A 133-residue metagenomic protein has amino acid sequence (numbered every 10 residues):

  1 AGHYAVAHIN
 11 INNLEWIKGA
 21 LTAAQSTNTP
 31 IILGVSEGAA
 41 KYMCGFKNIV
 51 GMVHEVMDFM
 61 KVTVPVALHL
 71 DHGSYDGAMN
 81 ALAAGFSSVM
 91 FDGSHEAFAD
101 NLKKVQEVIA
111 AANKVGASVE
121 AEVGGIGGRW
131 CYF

Functional and structural regions predicted by a protein language model:
A1, E15-G34: N-terminal glycine-rich anion-binding loops that anchor highly charged ligand groups
A1-A7, H54: N-terminal amphipathic alpha-helix/helix-capping segment at the start of soluble metabolic enzymes
A5-N10, I31-V35, V66-D71, V89-F91 (+1 more regions): Hydrophobic faces of well-ordered beta-strands that scaffold small-molecule active sites in alpha/beta enzyme cores
N12-L14, S36-A40, H69-Y75, S94-E96 (+1 more regions): Active-site beta-loop-alpha junctions enriched in small/polar residues
G19-T22, S26, N48-E55, N80 (+2 more regions): Alpha-helical scaffolding segments of alpha/beta enzyme cores, especially the outer helices of TIM-barrel or partial
S26-L82: Active-site cofactor/substrate anionic-group-binding motifs, chiefly glycine- and Lys/Arg-rich phosphate-binding loops
G85-A99: Glycine-rich phosphate-binding active-site loops on the catalytic face of alpha/beta enzymes
E96-F133: Conserved anion-binding
